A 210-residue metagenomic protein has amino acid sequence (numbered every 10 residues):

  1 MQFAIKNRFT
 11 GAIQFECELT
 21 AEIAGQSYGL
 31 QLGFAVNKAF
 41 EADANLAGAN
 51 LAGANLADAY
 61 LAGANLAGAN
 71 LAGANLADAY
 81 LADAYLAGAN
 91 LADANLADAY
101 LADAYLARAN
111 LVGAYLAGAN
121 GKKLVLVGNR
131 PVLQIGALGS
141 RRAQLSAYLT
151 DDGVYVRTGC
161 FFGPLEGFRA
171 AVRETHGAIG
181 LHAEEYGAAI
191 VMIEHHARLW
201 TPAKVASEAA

Functional and structural regions predicted by a protein language model:
M1-D43, N129-A210: N-terminal capping/linker segments that flank leucine-rich repeat
A21-R142: Tandem repeat scaffolds
